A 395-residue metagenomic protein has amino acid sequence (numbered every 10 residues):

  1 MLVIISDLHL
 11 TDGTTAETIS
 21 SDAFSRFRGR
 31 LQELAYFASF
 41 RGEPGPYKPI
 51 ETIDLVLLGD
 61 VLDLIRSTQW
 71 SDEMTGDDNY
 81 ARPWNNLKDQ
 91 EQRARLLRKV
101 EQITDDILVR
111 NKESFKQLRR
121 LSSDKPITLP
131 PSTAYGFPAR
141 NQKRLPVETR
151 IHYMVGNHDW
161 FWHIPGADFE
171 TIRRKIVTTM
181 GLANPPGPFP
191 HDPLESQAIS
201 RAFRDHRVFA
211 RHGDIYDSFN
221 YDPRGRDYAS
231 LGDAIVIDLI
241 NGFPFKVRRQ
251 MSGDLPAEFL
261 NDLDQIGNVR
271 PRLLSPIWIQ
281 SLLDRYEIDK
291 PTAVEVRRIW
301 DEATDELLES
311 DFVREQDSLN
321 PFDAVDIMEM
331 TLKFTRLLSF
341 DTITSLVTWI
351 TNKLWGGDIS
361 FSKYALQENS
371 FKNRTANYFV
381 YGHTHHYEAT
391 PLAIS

Functional and structural regions predicted by a protein language model:
M1-S395: Extended recognition/assembly regions associated with phosphoester-bond processing machinery
